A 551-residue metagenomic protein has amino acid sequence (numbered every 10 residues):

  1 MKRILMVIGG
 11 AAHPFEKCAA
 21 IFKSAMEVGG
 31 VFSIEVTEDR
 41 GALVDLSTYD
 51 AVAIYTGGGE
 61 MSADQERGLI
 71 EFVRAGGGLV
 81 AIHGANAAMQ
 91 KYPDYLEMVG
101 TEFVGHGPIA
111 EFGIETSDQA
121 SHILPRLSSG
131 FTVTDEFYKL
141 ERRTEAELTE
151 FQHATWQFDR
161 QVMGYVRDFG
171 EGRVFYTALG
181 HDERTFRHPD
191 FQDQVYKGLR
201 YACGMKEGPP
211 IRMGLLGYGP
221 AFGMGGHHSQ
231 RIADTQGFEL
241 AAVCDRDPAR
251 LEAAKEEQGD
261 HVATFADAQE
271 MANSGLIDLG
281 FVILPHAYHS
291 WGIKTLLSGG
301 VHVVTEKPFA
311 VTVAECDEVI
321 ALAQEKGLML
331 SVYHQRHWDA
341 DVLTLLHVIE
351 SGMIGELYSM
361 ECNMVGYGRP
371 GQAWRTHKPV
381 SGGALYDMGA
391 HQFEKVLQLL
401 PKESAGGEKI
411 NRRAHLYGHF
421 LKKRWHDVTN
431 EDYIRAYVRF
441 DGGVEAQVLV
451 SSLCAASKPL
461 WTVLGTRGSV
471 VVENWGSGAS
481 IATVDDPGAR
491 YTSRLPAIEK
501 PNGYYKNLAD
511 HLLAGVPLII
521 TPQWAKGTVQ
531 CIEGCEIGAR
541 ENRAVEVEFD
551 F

Functional and structural regions predicted by a protein language model:
M1-G29, G208-G259: N-terminal Rossmann-like dinucleotide-binding module
M6-V7, S47-M89, E171, H302: Short alpha-beta junction capping motif
K17, E141-E207: A glycine-centered loop/beta-turn motif at secondary-structure junctions
L46, G58-E66, D260-L322: Beta-loop-alpha module in the N-terminal Rossmann-like domain of NAD(P)-dependent dehydrogenases, especially those
Q90-V104, P108-D135, R143, F175 (+5 more regions): Predominantly a Rossmann-like dinucleotide-binding segment in NAD(P)-dependent oxidoreductases
I123-L124, P210, T235, Q335 (+3 more regions): C-terminal glycine/acidic-rich active-site capping loop/insertion
G164-V166, F175-Y176, F393-S477, G503-L518 (+1 more regions): Contiguous beta-strand/loop segments that form the cofactor/metal-binding neighborhood of enzyme cores
G204-P210, L215, L279-V282, D317 (+3 more regions): C-terminal helix-rich "cap/oligomerization" subdomain common to oxidoreductases
